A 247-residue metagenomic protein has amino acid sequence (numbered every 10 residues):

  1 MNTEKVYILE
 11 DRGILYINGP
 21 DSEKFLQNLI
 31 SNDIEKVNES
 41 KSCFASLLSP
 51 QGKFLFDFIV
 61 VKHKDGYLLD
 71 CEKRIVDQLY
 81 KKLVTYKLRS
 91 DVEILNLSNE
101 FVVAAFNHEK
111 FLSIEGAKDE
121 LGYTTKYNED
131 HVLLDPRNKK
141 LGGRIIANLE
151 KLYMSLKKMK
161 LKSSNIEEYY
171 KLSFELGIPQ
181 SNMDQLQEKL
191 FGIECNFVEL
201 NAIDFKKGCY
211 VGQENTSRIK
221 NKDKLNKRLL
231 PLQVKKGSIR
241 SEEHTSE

Functional and structural regions predicted by a protein language model:
M1-E242, S246: Basic, glycine/lysine-rich polyanion-binding surfaces/domains
